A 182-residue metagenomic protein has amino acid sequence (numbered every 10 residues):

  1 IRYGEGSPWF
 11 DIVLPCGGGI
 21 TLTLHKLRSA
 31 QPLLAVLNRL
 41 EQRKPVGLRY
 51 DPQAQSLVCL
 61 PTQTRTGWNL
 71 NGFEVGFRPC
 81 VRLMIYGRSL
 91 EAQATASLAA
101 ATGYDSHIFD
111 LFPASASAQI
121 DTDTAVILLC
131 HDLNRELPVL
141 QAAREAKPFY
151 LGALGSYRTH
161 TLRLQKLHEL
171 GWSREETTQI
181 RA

Functional and structural regions predicted by a protein language model:
I1-F112, A116-T124, T159, Q165: Segments forming oxygen-rich coordination pockets for charged ligands
R88, D132-L133, S156-Y157: Short beta->alpha junction loops/turns
L128-L129, A153: Redox-cofactor binding/interface segments in oxidoreductases and associated redox assembly factors
C130, N134-L137, Q141: Cytosolic regulatory regions of ion transport systems
E136, H160-R163, T177: A general structural signal for well-ordered alpha-helical segments in protein cores
A142-L167: ADP-ribose/adenylate-binding Rossmann-like module
E169-W172: Short, hinge-like loop/turn segments at secondary-structure boundaries
R174-A182: Active-site capping/gating segments
